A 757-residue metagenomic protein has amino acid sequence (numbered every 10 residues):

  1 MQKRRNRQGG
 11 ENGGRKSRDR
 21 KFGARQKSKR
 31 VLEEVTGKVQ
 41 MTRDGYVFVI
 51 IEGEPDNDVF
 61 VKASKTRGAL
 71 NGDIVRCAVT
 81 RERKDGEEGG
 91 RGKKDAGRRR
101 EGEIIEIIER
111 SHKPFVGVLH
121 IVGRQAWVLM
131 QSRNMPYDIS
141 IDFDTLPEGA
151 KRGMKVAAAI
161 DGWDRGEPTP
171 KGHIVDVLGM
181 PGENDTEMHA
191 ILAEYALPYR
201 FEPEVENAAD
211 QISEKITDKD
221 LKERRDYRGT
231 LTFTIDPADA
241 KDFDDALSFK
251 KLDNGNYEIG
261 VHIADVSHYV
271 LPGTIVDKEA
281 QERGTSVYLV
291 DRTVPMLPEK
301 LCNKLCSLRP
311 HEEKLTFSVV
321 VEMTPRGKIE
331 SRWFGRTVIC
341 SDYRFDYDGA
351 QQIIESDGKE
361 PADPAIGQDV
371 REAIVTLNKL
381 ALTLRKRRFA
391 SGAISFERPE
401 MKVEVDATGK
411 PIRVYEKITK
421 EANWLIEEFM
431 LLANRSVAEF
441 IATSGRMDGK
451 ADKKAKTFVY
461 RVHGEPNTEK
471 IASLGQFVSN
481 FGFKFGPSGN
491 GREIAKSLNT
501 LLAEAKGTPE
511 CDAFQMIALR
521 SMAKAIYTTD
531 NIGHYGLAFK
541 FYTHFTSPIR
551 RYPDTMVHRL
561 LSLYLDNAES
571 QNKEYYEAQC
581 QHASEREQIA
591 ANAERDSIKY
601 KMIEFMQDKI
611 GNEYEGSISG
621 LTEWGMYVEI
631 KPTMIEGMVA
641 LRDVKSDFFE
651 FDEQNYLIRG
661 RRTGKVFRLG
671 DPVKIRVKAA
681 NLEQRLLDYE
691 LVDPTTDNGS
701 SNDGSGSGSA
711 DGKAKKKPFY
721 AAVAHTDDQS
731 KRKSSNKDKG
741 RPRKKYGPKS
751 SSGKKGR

Functional and structural regions predicted by a protein language model:
Q2-T234, A238-A246, L252, N256-G260 (+3 more regions): S1/OB-fold single-stranded RNA-binding interface
Q8, K16, S700, G708 (+2 more regions): Exposed, low-complexity/repetitive linear segments and helix-based recognition motifs, biased toward charged/polar
S17, S705-S707, S750-S752: Serine residues within intrinsically disordered or low-complexity segments
V35, D144, R152, A157 (+8 more regions): Electropositive polyanion-binding surfaces
V692-Y720: Intrinsically disordered, low-complexity mixed-charge segments
